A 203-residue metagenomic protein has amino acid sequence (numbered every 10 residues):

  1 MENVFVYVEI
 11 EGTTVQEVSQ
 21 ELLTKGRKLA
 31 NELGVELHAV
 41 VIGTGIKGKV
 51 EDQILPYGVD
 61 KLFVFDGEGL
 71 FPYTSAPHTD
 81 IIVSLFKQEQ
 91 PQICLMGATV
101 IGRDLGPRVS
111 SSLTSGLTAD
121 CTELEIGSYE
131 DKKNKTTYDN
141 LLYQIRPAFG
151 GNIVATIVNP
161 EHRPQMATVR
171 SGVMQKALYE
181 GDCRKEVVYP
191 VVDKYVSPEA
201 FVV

Functional and structural regions predicted by a protein language model:
M1-V203: N-terminal glycine-rich FAD/FM-binding segment characteristic of electron-transfer flavoproteins
